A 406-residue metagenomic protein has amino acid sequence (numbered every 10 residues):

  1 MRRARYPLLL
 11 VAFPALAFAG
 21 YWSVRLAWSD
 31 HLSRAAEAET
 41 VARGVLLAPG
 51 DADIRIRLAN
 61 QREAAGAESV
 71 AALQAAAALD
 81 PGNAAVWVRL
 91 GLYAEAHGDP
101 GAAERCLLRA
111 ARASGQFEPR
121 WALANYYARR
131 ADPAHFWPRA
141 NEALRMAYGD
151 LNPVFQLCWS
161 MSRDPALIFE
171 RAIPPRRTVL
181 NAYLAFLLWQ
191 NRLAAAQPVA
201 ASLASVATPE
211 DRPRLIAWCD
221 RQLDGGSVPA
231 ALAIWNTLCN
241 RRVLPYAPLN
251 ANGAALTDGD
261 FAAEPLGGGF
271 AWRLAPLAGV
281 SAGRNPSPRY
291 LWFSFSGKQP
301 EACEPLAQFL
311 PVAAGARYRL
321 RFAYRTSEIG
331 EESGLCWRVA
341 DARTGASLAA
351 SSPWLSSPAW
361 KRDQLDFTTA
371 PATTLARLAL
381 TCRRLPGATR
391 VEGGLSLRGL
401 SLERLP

Functional and structural regions predicted by a protein language model:
A4-D30, G149, R171-P406: Extracellular and organelle-lumenal recognition/adhesion modules and their flexible linkers in secreted
R43-G44, A75-A76, R109-A110, A143 (+2 more regions): Canonical positions in the second alpha-helix
L46-G50, P81, S114-G115, R145-G149 (+3 more regions): Short coil turns that delineate tetratricopeptide repeat
I54, V86, P119-R120, D150-V154 (+2 more regions): TPR alpha-solenoid repeat register
E63-A65, H97, R130, Q190 (+1 more regions): Structural motif corresponding to the intra-repeat A-B loop/turn of tetratricopeptide repeats
